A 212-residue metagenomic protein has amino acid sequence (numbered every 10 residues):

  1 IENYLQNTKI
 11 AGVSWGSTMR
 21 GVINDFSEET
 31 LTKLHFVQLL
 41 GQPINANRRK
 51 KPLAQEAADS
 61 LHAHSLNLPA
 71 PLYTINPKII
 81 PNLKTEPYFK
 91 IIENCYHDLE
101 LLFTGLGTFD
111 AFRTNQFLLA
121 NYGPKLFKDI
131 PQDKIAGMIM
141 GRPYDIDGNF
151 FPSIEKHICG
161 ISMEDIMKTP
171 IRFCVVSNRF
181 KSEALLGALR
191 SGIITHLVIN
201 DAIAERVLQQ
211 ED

Functional and structural regions predicted by a protein language model:
I1-E28: Helix-turn-helix/homeodomain-like alpha-helical modules used for DNA recognition and transcription-factor dimerization
T8-K9, T32-L34, P170: Nucleotide donor/acceptor-binding cores
T18-T30, T114-K125: Short Gly/Thr/Asp-enriched flexible loops that form oxyanion-binding sites at enzyme active sites
E29-L34, S191-I193: Conserved S-adenosyl-L-methionine
L34-I44: Flexible loop/hinge segments that line or gate small-molecule binding clefts
Q42-D212: Conserved phosphate- and dinucleotide-binding cores of soluble alpha/beta proteins, encompassing both enzyme active
